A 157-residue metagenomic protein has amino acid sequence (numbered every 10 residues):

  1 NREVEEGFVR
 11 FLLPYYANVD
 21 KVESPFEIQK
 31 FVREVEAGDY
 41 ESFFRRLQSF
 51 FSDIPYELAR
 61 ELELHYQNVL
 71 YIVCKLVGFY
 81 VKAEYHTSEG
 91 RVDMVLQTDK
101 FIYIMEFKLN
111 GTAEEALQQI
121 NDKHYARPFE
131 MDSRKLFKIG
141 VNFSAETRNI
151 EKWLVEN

Functional and structural regions predicted by a protein language model:
N1-E115, D122-H124, R148-N157: Extended alpha-helical interface modules used as scaffolds for assembling large macromolecular complexes
L117-S133: Short cationic/low-complexity microdomains
P128, D132-N157: Domain-level recognition of nuclease-like catalytic cores that cleave nucleotide substrates
